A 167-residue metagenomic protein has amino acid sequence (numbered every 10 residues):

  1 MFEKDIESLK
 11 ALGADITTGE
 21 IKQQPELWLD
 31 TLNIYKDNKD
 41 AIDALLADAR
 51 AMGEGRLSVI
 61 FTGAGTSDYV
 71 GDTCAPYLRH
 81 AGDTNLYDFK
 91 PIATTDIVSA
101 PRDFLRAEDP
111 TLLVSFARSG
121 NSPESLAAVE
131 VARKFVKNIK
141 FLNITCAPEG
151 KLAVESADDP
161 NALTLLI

Functional and structural regions predicted by a protein language model:
M1-A44, D48-G53: Cofactor-/ligand-binding subdomain signature composed of acidic, glycine-rich, tryptophan-containing flexible loops
G53-I167: Glycine-rich phosphate-binding loops that contact phosphosugars or nucleotide phosphates
